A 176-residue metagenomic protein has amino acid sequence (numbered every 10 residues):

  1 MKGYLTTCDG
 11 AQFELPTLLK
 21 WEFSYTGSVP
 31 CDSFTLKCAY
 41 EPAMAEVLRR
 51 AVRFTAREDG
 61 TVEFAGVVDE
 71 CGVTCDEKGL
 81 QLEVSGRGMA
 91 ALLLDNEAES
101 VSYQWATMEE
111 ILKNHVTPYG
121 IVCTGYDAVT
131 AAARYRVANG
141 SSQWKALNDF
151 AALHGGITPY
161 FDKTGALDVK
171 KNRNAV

Functional and structural regions predicted by a protein language model:
M1-K2, E46-V52, A152-G155, D162: A short, compositionally biased
M1-V47, R87-A91: Juxtamembrane "anchor/assembly" segments of surface/extracellular structural proteins
D9-G10, G60, T164-G165: Detector for glycine-centered tight turns/loop "hinges" at secondary-structure junctions
E14-E22, V68, T130-R134: A broad structural signal for short, well-ordered beta-strand segments within beta-sheet-rich domains
P16, Y25-G27, V73-C75, T158-Y160: Short, exposed beta-strand/loop patches in secreted or surface proteins that constitute
E41-C123: Surface-exposed cap/loop segments at beta↔alpha junctions
D76-Q81, R87-A90, G125-V176: Short beta-strand-centered interaction patches in the first periplasmic/extracellular domains of large envelope
